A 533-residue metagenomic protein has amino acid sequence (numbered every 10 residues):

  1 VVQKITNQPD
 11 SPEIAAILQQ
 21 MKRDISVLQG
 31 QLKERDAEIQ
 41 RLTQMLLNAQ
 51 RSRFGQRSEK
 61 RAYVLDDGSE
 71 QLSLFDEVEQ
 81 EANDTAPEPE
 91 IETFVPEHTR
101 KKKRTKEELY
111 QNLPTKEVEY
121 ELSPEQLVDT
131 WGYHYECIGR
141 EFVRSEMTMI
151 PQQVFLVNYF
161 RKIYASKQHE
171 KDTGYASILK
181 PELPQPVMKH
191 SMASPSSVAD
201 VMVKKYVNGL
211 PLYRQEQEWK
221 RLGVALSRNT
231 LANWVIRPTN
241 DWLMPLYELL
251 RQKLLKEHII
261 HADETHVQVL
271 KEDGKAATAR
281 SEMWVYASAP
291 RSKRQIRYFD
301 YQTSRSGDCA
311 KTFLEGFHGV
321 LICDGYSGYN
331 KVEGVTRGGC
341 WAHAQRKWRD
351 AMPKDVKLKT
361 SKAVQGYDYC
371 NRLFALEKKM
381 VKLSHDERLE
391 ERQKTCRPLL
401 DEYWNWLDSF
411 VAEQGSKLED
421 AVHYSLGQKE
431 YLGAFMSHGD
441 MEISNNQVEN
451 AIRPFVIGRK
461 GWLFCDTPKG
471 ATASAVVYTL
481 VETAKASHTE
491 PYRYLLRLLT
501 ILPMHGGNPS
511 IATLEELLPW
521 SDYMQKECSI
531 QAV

Functional and structural regions predicted by a protein language model:
V1-M192, H261-A262: Short, flexible loop/hinge motifs at secondary-structure junctions
V2-I5, Q19, E121, I163-A165 (+1 more regions): Catalytic center-proximal scaffold of phosphoryl-transfer enzymes
